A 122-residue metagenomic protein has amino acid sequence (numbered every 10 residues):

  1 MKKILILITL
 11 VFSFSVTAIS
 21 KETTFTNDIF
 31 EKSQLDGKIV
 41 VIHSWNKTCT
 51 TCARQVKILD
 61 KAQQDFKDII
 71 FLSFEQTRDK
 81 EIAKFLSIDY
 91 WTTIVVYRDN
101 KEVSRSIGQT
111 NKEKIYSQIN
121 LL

Functional and structural regions predicted by a protein language model:
M1-I4: Positively charged n-region of N-terminal signal peptides that target proteins for export
L10, V16-D36, Q118-L121: N-terminal leader/targeting and pre-domain segments
L35-K47: Short active-site neighborhood of thiol/selenol oxidoreductases, capturing the structured segment around
S44, Q63, K67-K80: Thiol-based oxidoreductase modules, predominantly thioredoxin-like and allied folds used for disulfide exchange
N46-T50, T77-K80, D89, K101-E102 (+1 more regions): Solvent-exposed loop/turn segments at secondary-structure junctions within structured extracellular/periplasmic domains
T51-D65: Typically the conserved alpha-helix immediately C-terminal to a functionally engaged Cys/Sec in thioredoxin-like
L86-V95: Structural micro-motif
R98-L122: Non-catalytic, surface beta->alpha helical segment in thiol-disulfide oxidoreductase systems
